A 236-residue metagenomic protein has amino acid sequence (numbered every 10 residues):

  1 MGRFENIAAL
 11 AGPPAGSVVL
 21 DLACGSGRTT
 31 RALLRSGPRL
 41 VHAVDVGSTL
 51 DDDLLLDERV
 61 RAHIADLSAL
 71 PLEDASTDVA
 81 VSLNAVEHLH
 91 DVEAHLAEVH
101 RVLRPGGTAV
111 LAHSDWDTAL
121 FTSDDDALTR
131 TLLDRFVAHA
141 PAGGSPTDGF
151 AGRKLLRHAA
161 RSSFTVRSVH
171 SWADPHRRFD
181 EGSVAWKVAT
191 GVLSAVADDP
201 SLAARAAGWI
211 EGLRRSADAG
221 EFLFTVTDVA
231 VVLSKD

Functional and structural regions predicted by a protein language model:
M1-A15: Conserved alpha-helix/loop element of class I SAM-dependent methyltransferases that forms part of the SAM/SAH-binding
L20, S26-A69: Class I SAM-dependent methyltransferase SAM/SAH-binding core
V81: A conserved beta-strand element that flanks and buttresses the S-adenosyl-L-methionine
N84-A85: Short catalytic micro-motifs in class I SAM-dependent methyltransferases
E93-P105: A short glycine-rich, Lys/Arg-flanked "PGG" loop and its adjoining helix->strand segment in the class I
V110-F179: Conserved catalytic/acceptor-binding region of the Class I
S162-F164, D228-D236: Core SAM-dependent methyltransferase catalytic element
R167-F222: C-terminal helical/coil "lid" or tail adjacent to the Rossmann-like core of SAM-dependent
